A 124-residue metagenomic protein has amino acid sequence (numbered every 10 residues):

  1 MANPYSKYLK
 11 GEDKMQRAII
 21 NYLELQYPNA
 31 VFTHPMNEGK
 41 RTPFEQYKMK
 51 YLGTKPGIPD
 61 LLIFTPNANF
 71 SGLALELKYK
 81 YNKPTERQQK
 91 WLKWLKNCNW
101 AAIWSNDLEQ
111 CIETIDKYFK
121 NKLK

Functional and structural regions predicted by a protein language model:
M1-K124: Catalytic phosphate/metal-binding cores of nucleic-acid and nucleotide-processing enzymes, i.e., regions that mediate
